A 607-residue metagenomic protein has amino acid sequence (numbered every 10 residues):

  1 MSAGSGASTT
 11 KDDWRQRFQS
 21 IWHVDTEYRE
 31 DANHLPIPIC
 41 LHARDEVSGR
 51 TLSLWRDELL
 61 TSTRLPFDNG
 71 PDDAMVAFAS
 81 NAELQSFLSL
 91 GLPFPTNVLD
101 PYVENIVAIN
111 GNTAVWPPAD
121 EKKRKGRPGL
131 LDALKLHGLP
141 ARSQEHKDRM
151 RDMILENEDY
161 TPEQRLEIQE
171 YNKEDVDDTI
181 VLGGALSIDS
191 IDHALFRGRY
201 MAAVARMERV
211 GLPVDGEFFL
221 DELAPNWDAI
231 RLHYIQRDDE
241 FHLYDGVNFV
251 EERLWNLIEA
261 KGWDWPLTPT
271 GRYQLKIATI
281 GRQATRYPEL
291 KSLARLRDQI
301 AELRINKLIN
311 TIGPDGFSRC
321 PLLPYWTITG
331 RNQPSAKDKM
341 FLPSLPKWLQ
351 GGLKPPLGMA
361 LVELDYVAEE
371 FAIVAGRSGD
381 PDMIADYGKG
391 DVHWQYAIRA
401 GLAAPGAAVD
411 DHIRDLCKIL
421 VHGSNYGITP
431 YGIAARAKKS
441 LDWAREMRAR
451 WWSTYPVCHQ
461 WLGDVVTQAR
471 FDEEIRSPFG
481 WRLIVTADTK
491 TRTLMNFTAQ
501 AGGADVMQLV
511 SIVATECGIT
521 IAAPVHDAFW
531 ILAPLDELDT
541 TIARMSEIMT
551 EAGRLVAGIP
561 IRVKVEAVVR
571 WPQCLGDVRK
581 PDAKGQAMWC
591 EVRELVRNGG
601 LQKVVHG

Functional and structural regions predicted by a protein language model:
M1-E27, A32-A43, G49, R124-K125 (+13 more regions): Conserved "right-hand" nucleotidyltransferase catalytic core of DNA-directed polymerases
A32, I39-A43, G49-F67, D72-S187 (+2 more regions): Active-site-proximal helix-loop-helix substrate-binding element of RNase H-like nuclease domains
P36-C40, E370-L402: Metal-dependent catalytic core segments for phosphate chemistry
D73-N81, D365, G432, W530-L532: Short glycine-rich phosphate-binding loop at a beta-alpha junction
F94-T96, T113, W265-L267, S378-G390 (+1 more regions): Cytochrome P450 catalytic domain signature, combining two hallmark sequence patches
R209, A260-D264, S318-R319, P324 (+3 more regions): Conserved catalytic core of nucleic-acid polymerases
N306-G313, W348, E363, D382-A385 (+2 more regions): Short, contiguous acidic/charged loop-to-helix segments that flank catalytic cores in large enzymes
G518-A567: C-terminal structured "cap/appendage" subdomains that terminate the fold
